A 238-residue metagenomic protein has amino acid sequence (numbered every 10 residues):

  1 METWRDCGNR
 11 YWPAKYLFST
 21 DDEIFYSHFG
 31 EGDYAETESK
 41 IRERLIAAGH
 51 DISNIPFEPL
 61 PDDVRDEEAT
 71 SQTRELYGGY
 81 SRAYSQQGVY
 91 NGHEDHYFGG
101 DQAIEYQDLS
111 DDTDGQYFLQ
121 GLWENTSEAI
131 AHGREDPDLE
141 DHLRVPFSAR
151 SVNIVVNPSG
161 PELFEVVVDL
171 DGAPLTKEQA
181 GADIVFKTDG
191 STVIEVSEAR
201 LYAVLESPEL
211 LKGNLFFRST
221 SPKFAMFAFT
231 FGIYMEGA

Functional and structural regions predicted by a protein language model:
M1-K40, V204-S207: Thiol/disulfide oxidoreductase modules built on the thioredoxin-like
A35-A238: Non-globular targeting/processing and membrane-anchoring segments
